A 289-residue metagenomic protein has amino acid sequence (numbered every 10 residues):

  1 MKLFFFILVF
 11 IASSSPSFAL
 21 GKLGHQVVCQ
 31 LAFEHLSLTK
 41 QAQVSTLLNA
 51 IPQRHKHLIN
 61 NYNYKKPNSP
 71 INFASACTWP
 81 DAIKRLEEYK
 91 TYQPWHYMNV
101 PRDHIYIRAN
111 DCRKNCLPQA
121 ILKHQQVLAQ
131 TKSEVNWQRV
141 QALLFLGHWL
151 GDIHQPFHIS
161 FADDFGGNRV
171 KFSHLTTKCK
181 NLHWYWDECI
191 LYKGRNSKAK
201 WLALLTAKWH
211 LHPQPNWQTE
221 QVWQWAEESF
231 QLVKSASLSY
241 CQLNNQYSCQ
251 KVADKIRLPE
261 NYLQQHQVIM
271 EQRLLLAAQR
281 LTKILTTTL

Functional and structural regions predicted by a protein language model:
M1-F4: Positively charged n-region of N-terminal signal peptides that target proteins for export
F6-I7, S17: Cleavable N-terminal signal peptides
A12-P16: N-terminal signal peptide c-region/cleavage motif recognized by signal peptidases
F18-W149, P156-T287: N-terminal, motif-rich segments that launch catalysis or mediate targeting to/interaction with membranes, typified by
